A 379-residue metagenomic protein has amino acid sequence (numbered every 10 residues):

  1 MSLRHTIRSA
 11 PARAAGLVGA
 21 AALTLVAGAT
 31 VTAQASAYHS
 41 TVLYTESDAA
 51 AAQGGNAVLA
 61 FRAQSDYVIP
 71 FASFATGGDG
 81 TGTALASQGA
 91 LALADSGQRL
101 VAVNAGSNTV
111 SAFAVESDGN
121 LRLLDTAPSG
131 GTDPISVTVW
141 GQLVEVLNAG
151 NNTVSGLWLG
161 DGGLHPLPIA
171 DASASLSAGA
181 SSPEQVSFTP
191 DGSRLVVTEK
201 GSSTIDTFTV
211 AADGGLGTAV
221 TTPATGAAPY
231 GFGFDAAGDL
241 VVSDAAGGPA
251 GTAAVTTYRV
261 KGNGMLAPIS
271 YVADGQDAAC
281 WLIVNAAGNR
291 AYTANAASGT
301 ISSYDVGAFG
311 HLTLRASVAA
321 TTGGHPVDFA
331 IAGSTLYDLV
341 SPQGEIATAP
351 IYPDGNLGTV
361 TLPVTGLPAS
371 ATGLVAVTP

Functional and structural regions predicted by a protein language model:
S2-A35: Secretory targeting and sorting signals
L25-A52, N120, G214-G215: C-terminal region of N-terminal signal peptides and the immediate post-cleavage residues of exported proteins
Y38, G54, G77-S96, S129-L143 (+6 more regions): Beta-rich, blade/repeat-based domains predominating in secreted/periplasmic proteins but also intracellular
T45, A102, V146, V197 (+3 more regions): Residue position within the beta-strands of beta-propeller blades
D48-A50, A63, A105, V115 (+9 more regions): Short loop/turn segments immediately following the C-termini of beta-strands
Q53-L59, T109-S111, T153-S155, T204-T207 (+3 more regions): Structural motif
F61-V68, F113-N120, W158-H165, F208-G215 (+3 more regions): Short loop/turn segments immediately following beta-strands, especially the blade-tip and inter-blade linker loops
P70-G82, R122-P128, P168-L176, G217-P223 (+3 more regions): A short beta-strand motif characteristic of beta-propeller blades
